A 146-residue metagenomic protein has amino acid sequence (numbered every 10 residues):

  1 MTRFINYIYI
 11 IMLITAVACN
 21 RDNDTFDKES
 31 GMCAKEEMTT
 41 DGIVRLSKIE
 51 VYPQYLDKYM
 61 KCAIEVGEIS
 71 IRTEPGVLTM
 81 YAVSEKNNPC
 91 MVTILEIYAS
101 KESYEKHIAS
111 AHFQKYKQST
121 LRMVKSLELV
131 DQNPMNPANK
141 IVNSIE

Functional and structural regions predicted by a protein language model:
T2-I10: Sec-dependent signal peptide recognition, specifically the positively charged N-region followed immediately by
T15-A18: C-terminal motif of bacterial Sec signal peptides marking the signal peptidase cleavage site
N20-D22: Bacterial signal peptide processing site
D24-D27, I69-T79, I97-N133: An amphipathic, aromatic/His-enriched active-site/gating alpha helix that lines ligand/cofactor pockets
K28-M38, Q132-E146: Acidic/histidine-enriched, glycine/proline-rich intrinsically disordered or flexible terminal extensions
G42-E50, T79-I108: Short, well-ordered beta-strand segments in beta-rich or mixed alpha/beta enzyme and ligand-binding folds
V51-Y59: Short, surface-exposed ligand-recognition loops at beta-strand->loop->(often short) alpha-helix junctions that present
A63, G67: Short amphipathic alpha-helical/adjacent loop interface patches that line ligand and macromolecule-binding sites
